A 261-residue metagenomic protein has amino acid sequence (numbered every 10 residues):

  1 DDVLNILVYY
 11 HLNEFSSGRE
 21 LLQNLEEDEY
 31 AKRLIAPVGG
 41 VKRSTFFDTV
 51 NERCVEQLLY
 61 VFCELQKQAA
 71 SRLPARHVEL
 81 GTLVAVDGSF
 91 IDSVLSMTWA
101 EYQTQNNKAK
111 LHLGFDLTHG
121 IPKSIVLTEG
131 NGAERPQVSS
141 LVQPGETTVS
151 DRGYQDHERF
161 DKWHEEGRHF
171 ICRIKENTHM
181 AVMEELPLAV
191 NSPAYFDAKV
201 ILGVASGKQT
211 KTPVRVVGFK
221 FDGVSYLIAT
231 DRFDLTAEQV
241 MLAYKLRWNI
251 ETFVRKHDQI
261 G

Functional and structural regions predicted by a protein language model:
D1-G18, N24, N51-R53, Y60-V61 (+4 more regions): Single, function-defining residue in the core of a domain
S17-I35: DNA-recognition alpha helix
E29, P74, A237-E238: Short hydrophobic/aromatic segments of transmembrane alpha-helices and their interfaces
L34-I35, S71-P74, W99-E101, R159: Catalytic micro-motifs at enzyme active sites that drive phosphoryl/nucleotidyl and oxygen chemistry
L34-R53: Major-groove recognition helix of helix-turn-helix-like DNA-binding domains
Q57-A69: Short Lys/Arg-enriched helix C-cap and helix-to-coil transition segments that create basic nucleic-acid-contact patches
Q66-A75, A133-R135: A short, well-structured juxtamembrane/interface segment
